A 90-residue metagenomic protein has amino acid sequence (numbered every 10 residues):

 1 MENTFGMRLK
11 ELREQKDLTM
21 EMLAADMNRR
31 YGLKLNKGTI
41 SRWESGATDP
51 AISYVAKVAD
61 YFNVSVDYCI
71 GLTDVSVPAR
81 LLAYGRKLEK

Functional and structural regions predicted by a protein language model:
M1-L18, M22: A short, Lys/Arg-rich alpha-helix, primarily the initiator
L9, M20, K37, I52-V55: Helix-turn-helix DNA-binding elements, focusing on the entry/boundary residues of the two helices that contact DNA
L12, D26-M27, Y61: Generic non-transmembrane alpha-helical segments
D17-R42: Short alpha-helical DNA-recognition segment
M27, E44, Y54, I70-T73: DNA major-groove recognition helix of helix-turn-helix
A51-Y68: DNA major-groove recognition helix of helix-turn-helix/homeodomain DNA-binding modules
D60, I70-K90: Short, charged recognition helix plus adjacent turn of helix-turn-helix-like nucleic-acid-binding domains
